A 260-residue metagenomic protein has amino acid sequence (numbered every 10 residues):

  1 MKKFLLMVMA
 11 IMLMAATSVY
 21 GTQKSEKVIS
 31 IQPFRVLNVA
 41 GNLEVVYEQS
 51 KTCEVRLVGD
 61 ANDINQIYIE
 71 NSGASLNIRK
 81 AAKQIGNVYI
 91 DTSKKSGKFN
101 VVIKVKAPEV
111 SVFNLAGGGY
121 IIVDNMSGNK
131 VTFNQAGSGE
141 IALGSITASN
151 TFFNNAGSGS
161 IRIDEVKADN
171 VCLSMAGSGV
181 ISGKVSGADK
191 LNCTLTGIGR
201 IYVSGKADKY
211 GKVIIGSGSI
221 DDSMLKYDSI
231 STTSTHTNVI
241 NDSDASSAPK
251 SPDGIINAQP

Functional and structural regions predicted by a protein language model:
F4-M14: Sec-dependent N-terminal signal peptides
V8-M9, V19-A40, E44-A116, Y120-N134 (+4 more regions): Acidic (Asp/Glu) and glycine-rich low-complexity loops/linkers that are typically intrinsically disordered
R56, S75-N77, A142, R162 (+2 more regions): General beta-strand recognition
I161-P260: Short, surface-exposed interaction patches in beta-rich subdomains that mediate adhesion/assembly near membranes
